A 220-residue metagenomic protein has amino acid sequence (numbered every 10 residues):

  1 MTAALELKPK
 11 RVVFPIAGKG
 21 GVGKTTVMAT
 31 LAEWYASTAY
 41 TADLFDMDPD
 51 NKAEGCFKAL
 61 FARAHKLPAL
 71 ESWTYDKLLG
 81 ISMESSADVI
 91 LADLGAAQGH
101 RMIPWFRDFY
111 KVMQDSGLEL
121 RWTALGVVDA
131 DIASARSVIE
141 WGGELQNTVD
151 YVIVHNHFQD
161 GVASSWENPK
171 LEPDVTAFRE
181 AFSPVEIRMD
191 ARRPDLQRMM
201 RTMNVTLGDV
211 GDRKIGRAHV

Functional and structural regions predicted by a protein language model:
A3-F14, M28, S37-W105, E119: Nucleotide-state-sensitive switch-loop elements of NTP-binding domains
V13-L31: Glycine-rich phosphate-binding P-loop
Q98-R198: Conserved catalytic-core segment of NTP-binding enzymes
R198-R213: Preference for solvent-exposed, low-hydrophobicity sequence contexts
A218-V220: Conserved small/polar residues in nucleotide/adenosyl-binding loops
